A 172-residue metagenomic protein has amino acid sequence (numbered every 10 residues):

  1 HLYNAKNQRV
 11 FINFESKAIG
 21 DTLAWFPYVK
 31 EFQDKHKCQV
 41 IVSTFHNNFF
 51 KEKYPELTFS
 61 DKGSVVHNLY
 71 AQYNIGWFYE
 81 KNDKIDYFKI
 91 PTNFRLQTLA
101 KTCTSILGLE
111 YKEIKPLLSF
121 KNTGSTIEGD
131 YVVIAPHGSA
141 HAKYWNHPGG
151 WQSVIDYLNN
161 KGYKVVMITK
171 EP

Functional and structural regions predicted by a protein language model:
H1-P172: Catalytic machinery of carbohydrate-active enzymes, primarily nucleotide-sugar-dependent glycosyltransferases
